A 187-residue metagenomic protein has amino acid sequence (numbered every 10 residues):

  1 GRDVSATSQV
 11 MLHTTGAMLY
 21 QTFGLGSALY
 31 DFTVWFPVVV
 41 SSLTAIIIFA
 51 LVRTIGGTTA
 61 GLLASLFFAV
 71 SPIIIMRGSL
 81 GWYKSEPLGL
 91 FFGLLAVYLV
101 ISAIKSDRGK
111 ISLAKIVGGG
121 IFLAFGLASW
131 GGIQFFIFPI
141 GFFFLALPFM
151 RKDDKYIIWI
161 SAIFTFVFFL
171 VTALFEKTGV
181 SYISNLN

Functional and structural regions predicted by a protein language model:
G1-L43, S71: Membrane-interface coil-to-helix junctions
V10-T22, L88, I158-A162, V180: Short, Lys/Arg-enriched charge-dense amphipathic segments
G24-A28, R53-T59, K152: Secondary-structure transition/capping motifs at alpha-helix termini and the adjoining loop/turn into the next element
W35-T54, A60-F149, S161-K177: Membrane-embedded helix bundles of polyisoprenyl
P87-L90, S181-N187: Loop-to-transmembrane alpha-helix initiation sites
D153-I163, S184-N187: Membrane-interfacial entry segments at the cytosolic side of transmembrane helices
